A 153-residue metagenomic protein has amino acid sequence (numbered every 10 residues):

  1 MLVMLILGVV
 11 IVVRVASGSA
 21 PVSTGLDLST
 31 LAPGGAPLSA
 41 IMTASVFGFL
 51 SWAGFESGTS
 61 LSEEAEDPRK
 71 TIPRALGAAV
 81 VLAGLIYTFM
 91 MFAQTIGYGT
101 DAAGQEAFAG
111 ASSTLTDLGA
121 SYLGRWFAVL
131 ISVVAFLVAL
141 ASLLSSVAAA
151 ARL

Functional and structural regions predicted by a protein language model:
M1-L28, F49, F92-Y98: Hydrophobic alpha-helical segments and their helix-loop junctions in multi-pass secondary transporters
G8, F55-G58, M91, T95 (+1 more regions): Alpha-helical transmembrane segments of polytopic integral membrane proteins, especially the permease/helical cores
A16-I41, S112: Inter-helical loop and helix-membrane interface segments of multi-pass membrane transporters/permeases
A32, A36, A40, D67 (+2 more regions): Membrane-helix interfacial "entry" motifs
F47, W52-A65, R125-L153: Membrane-helix boundary/coupling elements in multi-pass transport proteins
F55-I86: Hydrophobic, small-residue-rich membrane helices and short re-entrant helix-turn-helix hairpins that build
A75-L144: TM-loop-TM module centered on a large, flexible mid-protein loop between adjacent transmembrane helices in multi-pass
